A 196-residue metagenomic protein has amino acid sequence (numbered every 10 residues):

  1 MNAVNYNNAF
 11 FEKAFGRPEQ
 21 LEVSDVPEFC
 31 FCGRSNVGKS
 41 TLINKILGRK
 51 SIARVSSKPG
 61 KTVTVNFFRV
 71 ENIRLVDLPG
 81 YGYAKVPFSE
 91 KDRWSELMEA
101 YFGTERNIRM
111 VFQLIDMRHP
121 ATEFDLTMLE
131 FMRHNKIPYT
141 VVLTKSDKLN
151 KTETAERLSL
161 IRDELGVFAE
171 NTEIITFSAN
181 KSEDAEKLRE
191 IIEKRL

Functional and structural regions predicted by a protein language model:
M1-K85: Conserved G1/Walker A P-loop phosphate-binding module
Y6-P18, K148-L196: Canonical P-loop GTPase G-domain recognition
F29, R34-V37, I43, N66-F67 (+6 more regions): Structured catalytic cores of enzymes that bind and process phosphorylated ligands/cofactors
S51, T64, E90, W94 (+6 more regions): Helical mechanochemical/support elements of P-loop NTPase systems and associated helical scaffolds
K61, I73, G80-Y83, R118-P120 (+2 more regions): Conserved nucleotide-binding/hydrolysis micro-motifs of P-loop NTPases
E71-I108: Conserved nucleotide-sensing/catalytic segment adjacent to the nucleotide-binding pocket in NTP-handling enzymes
E99-N171: Conserved C-terminal guanine-recognition region of P-loop GTPase G domains, centered on the G4
